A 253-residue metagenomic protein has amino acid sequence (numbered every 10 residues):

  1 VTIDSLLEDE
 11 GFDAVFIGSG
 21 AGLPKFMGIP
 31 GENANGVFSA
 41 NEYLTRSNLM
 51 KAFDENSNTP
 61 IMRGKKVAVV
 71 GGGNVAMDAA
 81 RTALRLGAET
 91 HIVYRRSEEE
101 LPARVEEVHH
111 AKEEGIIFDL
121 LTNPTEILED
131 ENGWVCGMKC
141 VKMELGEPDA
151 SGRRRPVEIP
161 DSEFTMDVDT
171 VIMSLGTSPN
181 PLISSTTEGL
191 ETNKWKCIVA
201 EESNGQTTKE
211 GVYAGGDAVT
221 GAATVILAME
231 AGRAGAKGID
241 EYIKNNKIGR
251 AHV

Functional and structural regions predicted by a protein language model:
V1-I29, E126-K139, E144-E147, T170-I172 (+1 more regions): Feature captures the FAD/FMN-dependent oxidoreductase FAD-binding
N33-G64, P148-A222: FAD-site-proximal beta/loop scaffold in flavoenzymes
A52-A88: Rossmann-like NAD(P)H-binding beta-loop-alpha module
G72, R95-S97, D217: Cofactor-binding loop segments of dinucleotide-utilizing enzymes, especially the Rossmann-like FAD- and NAD(P)+-binding
A79, A218-I243: A conserved FAD-binding loop/helix module that cradles the flavin
A80-E126, R250: Rossmann-like dinucleotide-binding cores of NAD(P)H-dependent redox enzymes
K247-V253: Residue-level detector of conserved catalytic or cofactor/ligand-binding positions in enzyme active sites
